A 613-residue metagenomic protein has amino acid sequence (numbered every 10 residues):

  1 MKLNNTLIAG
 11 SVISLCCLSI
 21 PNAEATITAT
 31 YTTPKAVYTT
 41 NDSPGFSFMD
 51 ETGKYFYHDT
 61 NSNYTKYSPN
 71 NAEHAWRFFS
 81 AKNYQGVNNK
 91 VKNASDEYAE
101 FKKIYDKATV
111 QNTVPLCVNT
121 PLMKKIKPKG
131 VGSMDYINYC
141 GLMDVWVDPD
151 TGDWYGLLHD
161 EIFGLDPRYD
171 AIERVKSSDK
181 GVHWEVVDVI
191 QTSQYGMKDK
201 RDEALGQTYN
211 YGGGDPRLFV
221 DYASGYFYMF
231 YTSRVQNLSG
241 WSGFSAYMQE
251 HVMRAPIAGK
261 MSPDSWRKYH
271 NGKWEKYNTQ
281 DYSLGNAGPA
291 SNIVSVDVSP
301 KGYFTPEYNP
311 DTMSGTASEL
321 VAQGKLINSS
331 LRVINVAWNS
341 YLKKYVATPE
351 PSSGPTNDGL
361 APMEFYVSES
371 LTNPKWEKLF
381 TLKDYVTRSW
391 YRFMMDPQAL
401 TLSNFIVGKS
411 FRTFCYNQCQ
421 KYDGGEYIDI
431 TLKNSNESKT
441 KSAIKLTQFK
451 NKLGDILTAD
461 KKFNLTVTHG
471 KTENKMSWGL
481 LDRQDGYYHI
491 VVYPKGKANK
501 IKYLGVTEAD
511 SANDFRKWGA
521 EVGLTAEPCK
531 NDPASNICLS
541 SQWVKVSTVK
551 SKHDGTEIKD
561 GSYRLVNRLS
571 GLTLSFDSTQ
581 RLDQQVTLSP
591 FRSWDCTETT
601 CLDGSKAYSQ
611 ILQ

Functional and structural regions predicted by a protein language model:
M1-A9: Bacterial N-terminal signal peptides that target proteins for export
A9-L18: Bacterial N-terminal signal peptides
A25-N138, V147-W154, L158-E203, Y222-G225 (+3 more regions): Beta-rich carbohydrate-recognition and catalytic domains
S43-F46, Y139-W146, G214-R217, R332-N335 (+1 more regions): Beta-propeller and closely related beta-sheet repeat lectin domains
E51-T52, D59-K66, E161-F163, Y222 (+11 more regions): Short, flexible beta-strand-to-coil junctions
L116-V118, R168, F414-Q420, P528-D532 (+2 more regions): Sequence contexts marking disulfide-bonded cysteines in secreted/extracellular proteins
R201-L218, S389-F411, G561: Short aromatic loop motif centered on NTY/YTY
S438-F463, N474-K517, P533-R581, T600-Q613: Extracellular glycan-recognition/adhesion modules and their associated mucin-like linkers
